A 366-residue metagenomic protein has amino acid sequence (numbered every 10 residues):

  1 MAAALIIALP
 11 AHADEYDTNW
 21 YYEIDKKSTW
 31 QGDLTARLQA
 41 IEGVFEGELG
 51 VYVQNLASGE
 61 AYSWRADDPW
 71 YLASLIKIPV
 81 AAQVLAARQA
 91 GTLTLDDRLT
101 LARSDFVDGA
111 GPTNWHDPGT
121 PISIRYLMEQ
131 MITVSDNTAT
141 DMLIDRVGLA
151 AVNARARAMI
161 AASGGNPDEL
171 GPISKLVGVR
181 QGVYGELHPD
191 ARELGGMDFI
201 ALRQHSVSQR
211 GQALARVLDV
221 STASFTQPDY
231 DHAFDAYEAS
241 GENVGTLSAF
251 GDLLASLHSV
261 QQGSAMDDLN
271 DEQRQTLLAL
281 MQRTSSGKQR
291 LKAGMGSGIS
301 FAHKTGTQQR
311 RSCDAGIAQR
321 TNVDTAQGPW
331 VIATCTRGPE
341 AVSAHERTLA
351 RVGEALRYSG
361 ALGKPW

Functional and structural regions predicted by a protein language model:
M1-I7: Bacterial N-terminal signal peptides
L9-A13: Sec/Tat signal peptide C-region and signal peptidase I cleavage site
D14-E186, T348, V352: Active-site-adjacent loops and short helices of periplasmic peptidoglycan-processing enzymes
D14-Q39, P228-W366: Structured C-terminal helix/loop/strand segments within mature extracytoplasmic catalytic/sensor domains
L34-E42, A82-A86, R98-L101, D108-W115 (+4 more regions): Short, mixed-charge, low-aromatic patches
E48, V134, T138-S259: Mid-domain, small-residue-enriched loop/turn segments at the edges of structured enzyme/sensor domains
